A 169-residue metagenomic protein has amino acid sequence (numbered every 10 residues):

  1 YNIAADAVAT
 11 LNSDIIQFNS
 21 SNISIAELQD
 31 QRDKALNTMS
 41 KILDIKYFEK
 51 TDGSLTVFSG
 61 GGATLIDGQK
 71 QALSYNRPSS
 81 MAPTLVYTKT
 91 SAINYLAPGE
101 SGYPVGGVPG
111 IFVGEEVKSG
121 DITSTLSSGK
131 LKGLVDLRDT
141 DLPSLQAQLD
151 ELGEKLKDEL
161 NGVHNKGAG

Functional and structural regions predicted by a protein language model:
Y1-G169: Structural signature of extracellular appendage/secretion-system components
